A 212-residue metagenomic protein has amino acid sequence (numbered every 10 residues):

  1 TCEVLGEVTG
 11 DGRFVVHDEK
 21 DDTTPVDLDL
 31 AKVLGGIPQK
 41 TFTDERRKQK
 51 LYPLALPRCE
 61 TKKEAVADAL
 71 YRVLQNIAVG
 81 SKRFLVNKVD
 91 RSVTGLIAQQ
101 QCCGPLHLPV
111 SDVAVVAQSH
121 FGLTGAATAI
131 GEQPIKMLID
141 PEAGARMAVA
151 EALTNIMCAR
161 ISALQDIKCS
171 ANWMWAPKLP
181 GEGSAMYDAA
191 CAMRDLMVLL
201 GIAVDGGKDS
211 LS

Functional and structural regions predicted by a protein language model:
T1-S212: Glycine/proline-enriched, intrinsically flexible loops and inter-domain linkers
